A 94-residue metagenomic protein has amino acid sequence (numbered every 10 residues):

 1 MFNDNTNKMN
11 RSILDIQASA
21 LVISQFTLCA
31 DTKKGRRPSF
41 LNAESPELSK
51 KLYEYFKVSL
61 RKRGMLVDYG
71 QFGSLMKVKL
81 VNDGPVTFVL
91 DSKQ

Functional and structural regions predicted by a protein language model:
M1-Q17, T27-V58: Compact, glycine-rich, soluble single-domain proteins
N5-A20, D68-V81: Glycine/charge-rich, flexible interdomain linkers and switch-proximal surface loops that mediate coupling
D31, K77-K79, T87-F88: Short active-site-adjacent structural elements
K50-K79: Short, conserved loop-to-beta-strand elements that form functional interface hotspots
D83-Q94: Short, low-complexity, polybasic intrinsically disordered segments
